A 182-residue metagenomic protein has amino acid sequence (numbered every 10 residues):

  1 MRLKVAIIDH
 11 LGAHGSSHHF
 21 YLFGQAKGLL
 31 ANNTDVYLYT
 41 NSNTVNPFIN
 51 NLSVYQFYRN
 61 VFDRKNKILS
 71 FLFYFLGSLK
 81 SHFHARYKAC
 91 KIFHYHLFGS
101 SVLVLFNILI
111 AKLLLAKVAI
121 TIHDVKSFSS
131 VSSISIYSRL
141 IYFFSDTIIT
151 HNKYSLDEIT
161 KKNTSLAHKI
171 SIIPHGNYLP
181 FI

Functional and structural regions predicted by a protein language model:
M1-A6: Extreme N-terminal starter segment of soluble prokaryotic enzymes
I8-H10, Y39, Y95-H96, T121 (+1 more regions): Short hydrophobic segments within beta-strands
D9-L76, S155: N-terminal strand-loop element at the rim of the active site of nucleotide-sugar-dependent glycosyltransferases
H14, L97-V102, A116-S133, T147: A short, histidine- and acid-enriched strand-loop-helix "catalytic/donor-clamping" loop that lines the nucleotide-sugar
V36-L38, V118, I148, I170: Hydrophobic/aromatic residues located in beta-strands of well-ordered beta-sheets within soluble catalytic
L69-F73, S81-V102, K117, T147: Short N-terminal targeting/anchoring amphipathic segment
V104-L109, S133-Y142: Charged helix-capping and loop-helix junction motifs
S145-K161, S165-I182: Donor nucleotide-sugar binding/catalytic pocket of nucleotide-sugar-dependent glycosyltransferases
